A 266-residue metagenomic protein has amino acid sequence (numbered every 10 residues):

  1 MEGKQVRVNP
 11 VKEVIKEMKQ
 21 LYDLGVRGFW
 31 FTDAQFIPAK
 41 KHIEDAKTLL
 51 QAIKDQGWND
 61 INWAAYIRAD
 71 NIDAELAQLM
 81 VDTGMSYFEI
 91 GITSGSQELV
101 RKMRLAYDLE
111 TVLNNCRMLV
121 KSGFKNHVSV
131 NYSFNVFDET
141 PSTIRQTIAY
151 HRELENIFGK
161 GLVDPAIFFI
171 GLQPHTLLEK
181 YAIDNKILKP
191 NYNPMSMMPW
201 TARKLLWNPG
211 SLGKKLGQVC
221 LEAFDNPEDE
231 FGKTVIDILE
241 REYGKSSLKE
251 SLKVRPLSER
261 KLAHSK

Functional and structural regions predicted by a protein language model:
M1-G3, W30-Q35, S96-R101, S129-N135 (+4 more regions): Glycine- and acidic
M1-H127, F134: Radical SAM [4Fe-4S] cluster-binding motif and immediate context
E17, N115-M118, Y150-E153, F168-F169: Generic recognition of well-ordered alpha-helical segments
D23-L24, Q56-W58, T83, N115-H127 (+3 more regions): A structural motif corresponding to the C-terminal end of an alpha-helix and its immediate exit/capping segment
G25, L177-K266: Radical SAM enzyme core and accessory elements
A39-K41, E98, K102-M103, F134-S142 (+2 more regions): Flexible glycine/acidic-rich beta-alpha junction loops that bind and position SAM and/or redox cofactors in anaerobic
E75-M80, F137-E155: Catalytic cores of alpha/beta
A106-Y107, T147-I148, I183-N185: Short, hinge-like loop/turn segments at secondary-structure boundaries
